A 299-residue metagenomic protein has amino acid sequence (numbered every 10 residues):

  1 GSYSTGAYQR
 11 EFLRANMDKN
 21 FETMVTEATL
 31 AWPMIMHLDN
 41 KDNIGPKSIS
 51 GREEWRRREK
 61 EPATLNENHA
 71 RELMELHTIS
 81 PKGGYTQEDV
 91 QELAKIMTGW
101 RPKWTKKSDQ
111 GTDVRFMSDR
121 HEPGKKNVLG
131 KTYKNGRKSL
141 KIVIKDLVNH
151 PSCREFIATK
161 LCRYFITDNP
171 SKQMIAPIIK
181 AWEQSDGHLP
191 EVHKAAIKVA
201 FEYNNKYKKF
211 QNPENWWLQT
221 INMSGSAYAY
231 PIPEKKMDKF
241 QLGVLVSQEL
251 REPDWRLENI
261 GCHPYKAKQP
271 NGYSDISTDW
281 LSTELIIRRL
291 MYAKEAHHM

Functional and structural regions predicted by a protein language model:
G1-N169: Non-catalytic, conformational "gating/processing" segments within enzyme and secreted inhibitor domains
K19-F21, T86, K180-E191: Short, charged, surface-exposed loops that flank catalytic or proteolytic processing sites
H150, R154-S185, H193-M299: Flexible, low-complexity segments enriched for small/polar residues
